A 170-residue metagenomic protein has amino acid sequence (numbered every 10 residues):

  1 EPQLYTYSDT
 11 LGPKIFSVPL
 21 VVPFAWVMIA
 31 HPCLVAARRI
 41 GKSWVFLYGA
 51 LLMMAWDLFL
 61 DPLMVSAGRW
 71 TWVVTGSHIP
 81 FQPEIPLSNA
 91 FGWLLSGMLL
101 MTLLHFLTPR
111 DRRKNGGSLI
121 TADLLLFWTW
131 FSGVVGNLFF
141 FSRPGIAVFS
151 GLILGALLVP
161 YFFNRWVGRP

Functional and structural regions predicted by a protein language model:
E1-P170: Aromatic-rich, lipid-facing transmembrane alpha helices and their immediate juxtamembrane interface loops in integral
